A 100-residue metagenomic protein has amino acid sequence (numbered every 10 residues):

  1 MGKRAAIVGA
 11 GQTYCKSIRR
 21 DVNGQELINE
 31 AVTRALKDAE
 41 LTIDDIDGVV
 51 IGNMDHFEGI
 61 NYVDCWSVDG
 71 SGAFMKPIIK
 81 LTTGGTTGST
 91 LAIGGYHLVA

Functional and structural regions predicted by a protein language model:
M1-K80, A100: Conserved "HGTGT" condensation-loop signature of ketosynthase/thiolase-family condensing enzymes that catalyze
T83-A100: Active-site-proximal alpha-helical scaffold in enzymes
